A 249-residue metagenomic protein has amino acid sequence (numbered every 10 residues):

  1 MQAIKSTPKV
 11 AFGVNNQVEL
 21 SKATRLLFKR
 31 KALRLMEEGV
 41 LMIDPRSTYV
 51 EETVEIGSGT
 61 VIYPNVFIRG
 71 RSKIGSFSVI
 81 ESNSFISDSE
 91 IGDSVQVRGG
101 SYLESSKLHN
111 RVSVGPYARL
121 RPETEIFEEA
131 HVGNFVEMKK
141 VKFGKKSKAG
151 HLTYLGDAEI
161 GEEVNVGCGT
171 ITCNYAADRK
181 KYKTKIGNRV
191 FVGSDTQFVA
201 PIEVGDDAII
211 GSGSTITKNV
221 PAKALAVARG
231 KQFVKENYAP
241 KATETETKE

Functional and structural regions predicted by a protein language model:
M1-R46, E52-V54, G59, A222-A224 (+1 more regions): Terminal amphipathic alpha-helical/low-complexity segments used for targeting or macromolecular assembly
L41-V227, Q232-F233: Structural signal for interior beta-strand "rungs" in well-ordered beta-sheet cores of soluble enzyme domains
